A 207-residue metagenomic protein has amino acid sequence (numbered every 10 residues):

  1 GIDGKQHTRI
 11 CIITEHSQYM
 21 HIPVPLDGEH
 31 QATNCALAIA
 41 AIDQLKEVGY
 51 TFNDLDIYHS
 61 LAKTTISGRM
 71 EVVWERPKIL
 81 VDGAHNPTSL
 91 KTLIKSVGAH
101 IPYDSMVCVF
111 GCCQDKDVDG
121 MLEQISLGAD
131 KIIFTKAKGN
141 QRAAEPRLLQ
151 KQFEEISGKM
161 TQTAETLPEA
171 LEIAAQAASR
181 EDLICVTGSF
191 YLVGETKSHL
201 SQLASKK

Functional and structural regions predicted by a protein language model:
G1-I2: A conserved short coil-to-beta-strand element within the FAD-binding core of flavoproteins
K5-T8, K78-V81, P87, L122-L183: C-terminal helical cap/extension that packs against the catalytic core of soluble nucleotide-cofactor enzymes
I10-K131: Nucleotide phosphate-binding/pyrophosphate-handling subdomain across enzymes that bind or process nucleotide phosphates
G139-N140, S205-K207: Short, flexible loop segments at boundaries between secondary-structure elements
A170, L192-G194: Short, active-site-adjacent cap segments at secondary-structure transitions
S189: Active-site-proximal loop/hinge segments that shape catalytic or ion-binding/gating pockets
